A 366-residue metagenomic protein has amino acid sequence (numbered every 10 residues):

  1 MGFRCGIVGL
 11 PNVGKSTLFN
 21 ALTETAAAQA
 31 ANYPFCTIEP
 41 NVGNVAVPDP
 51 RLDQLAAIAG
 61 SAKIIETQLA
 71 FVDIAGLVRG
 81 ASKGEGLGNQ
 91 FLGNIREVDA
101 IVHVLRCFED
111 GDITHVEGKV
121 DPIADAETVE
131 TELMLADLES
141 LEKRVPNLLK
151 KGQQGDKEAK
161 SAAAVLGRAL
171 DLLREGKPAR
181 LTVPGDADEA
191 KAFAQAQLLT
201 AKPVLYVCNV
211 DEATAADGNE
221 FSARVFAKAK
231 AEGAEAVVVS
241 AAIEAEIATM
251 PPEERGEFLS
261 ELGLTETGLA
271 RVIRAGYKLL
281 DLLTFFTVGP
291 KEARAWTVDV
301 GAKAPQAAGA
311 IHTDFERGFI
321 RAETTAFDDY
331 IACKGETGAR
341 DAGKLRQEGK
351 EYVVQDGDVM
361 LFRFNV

Functional and structural regions predicted by a protein language model:
M1-T114, I123, E130-E132, E142-K143 (+1 more regions): Conserved G1/Walker A P-loop phosphate-binding module
G2-V8, V13, F19, N147-Q355 (+1 more regions): C-terminal-of-GTPase-core extension/linker across diverse P-loop GTPases
L22, G84-L87, V116-K119, N219-A223 (+1 more regions): Short, glycine/charged-enriched secondary-structure capping and boundary segments
P48, P122, M134, A159-A162 (+1 more regions): Generic alpha-helical segment signature
L77-K83, G118-L133, G152-E158, A213-T214 (+1 more regions): Flexible beta-alpha connector loops of hexameric P-loop NTPases
V78-A81, E109-V116, T214-G218, A245-T249: Switch/connector loops and helix/strand junctions flanking conserved nucleotide-binding motifs in nucleotide-processing
